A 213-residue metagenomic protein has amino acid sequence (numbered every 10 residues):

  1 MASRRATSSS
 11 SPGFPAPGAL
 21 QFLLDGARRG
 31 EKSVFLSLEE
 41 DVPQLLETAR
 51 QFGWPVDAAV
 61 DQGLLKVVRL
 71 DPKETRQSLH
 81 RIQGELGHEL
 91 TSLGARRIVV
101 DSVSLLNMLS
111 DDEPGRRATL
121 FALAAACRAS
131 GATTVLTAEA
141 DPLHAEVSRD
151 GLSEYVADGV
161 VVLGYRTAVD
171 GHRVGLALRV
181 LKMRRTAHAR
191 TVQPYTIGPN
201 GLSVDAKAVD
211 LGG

Functional and structural regions predicted by a protein language model:
M1-A6, P15: Phosphate-binding P-loop
R4-S9, E31: Pre-Walker A (Motif I) flank of P-loop NTPase domains
S9, E40, L64-R96: Switch/coupling sub-region of P-loop NTPases
S9, V34-L36, K66-V68, V135 (+1 more regions): Hydrophobic/aromatic beta-strand patches that form the interior of the parallel beta-sheet core in alpha/beta enzyme
F14-E74: Conserved P-loop
P72, G84, H88-G94, G164-G213: Conserved P-loop NTPase
S78-V156, V160, G164-A177: P-loop NTPase motor core
